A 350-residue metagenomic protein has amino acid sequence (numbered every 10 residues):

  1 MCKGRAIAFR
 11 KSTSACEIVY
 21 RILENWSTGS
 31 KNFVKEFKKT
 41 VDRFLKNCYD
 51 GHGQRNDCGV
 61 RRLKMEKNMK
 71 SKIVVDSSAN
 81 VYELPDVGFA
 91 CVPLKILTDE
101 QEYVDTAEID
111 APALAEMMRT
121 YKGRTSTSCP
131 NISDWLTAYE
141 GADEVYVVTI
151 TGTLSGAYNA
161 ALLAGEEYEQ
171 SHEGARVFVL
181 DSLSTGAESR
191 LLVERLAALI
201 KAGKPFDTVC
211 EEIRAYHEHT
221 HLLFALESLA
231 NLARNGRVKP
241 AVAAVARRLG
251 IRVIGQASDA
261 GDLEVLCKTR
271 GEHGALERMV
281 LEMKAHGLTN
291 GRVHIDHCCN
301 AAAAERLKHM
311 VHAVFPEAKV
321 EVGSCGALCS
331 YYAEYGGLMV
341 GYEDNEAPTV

Functional and structural regions predicted by a protein language model:
G4, E17-S27, K31, K35 (+2 more regions): Short, positively charged and aromatic/hydrophobic N-terminal segments
E66-S71, S78-A90, L94-K95, E100-Q101 (+5 more regions): Mixed-charge interfacial surface used for oligomerization/domain docking and macromolecular partner engagement
Q101-Q170: Class I S-adenosyl-L-methionine
T149, F178-V179: A glycine-rich beta-strand to alpha-helix segment that forms a phosphate/ribose-binding loop at ligand/cofactor sites
E173-A175: A short helix->loop->beta-strand "cap" motif at the edges of active sites that frequently abuts
